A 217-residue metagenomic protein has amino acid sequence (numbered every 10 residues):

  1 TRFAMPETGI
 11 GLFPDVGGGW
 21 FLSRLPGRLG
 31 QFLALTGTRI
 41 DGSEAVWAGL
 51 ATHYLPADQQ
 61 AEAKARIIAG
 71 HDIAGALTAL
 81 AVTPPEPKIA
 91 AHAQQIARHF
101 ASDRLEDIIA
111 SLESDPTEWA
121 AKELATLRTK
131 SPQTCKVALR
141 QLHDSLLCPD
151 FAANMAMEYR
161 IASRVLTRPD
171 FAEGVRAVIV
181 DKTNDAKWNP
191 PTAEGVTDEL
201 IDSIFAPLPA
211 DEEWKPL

Functional and structural regions predicted by a protein language model:
T1-F32, W47-A48, A63-I67: CoA-thioester-processing core
L25-R28, A91, E118-W119, Q133 (+1 more regions): Alpha-helix N-cap/N′ positions at the starts of helices
T38-E44: Acidic, divalent-metal-coordinating active-site segment for phosphoryl/phosphodiester hydrolysis, typified by short
E44-A45, A138, V178: Hydrophobic/aromatic residues within transmembrane alpha-helices of multi-pass small-molecule transporters
W47-K130: Amphipathic alpha-helical blocks and their helix-capping loop/short-beta junctions
L112-S114, A121-R160, L166, D170: Substrate-recognition/cap regions that form aromatic- and gly/pro-loop-enriched pockets for small-molecule ligands
I161, P169, E173-L217: C-terminal amphipathic alpha-helical interaction region
